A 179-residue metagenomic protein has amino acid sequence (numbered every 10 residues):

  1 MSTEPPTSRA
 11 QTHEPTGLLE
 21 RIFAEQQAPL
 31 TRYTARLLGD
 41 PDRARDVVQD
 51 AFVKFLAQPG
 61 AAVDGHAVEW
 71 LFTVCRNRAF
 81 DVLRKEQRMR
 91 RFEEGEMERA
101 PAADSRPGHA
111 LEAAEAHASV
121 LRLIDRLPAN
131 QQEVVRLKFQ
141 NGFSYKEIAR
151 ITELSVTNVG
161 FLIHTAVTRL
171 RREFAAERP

Functional and structural regions predicted by a protein language model:
P5, M89-H117: Internal acidic/polar
S8-R32, R36, D42-R45, L56 (+2 more regions): A short, charge-rich alpha-helical start-of-domain segment used by transcription regulators
Q11-H13, D50-A67, K85-Q87: Sigma70-family region 2
Q27, T31, F52, P128 (+2 more regions): C-terminal flanking helix
R32, D46-V53, G65-N77: Structural recognition of an alpha-helix C-terminal capping motif at a helix-to-coil junction
T73-E94, A110-A113, R171-F174: Arg/Lys-rich amphipathic alpha helix in sigma70-family domain 2
V134-K138: A short pre-motif secondary-structure segment
K146, T152-E177: DNA-recognition helix of helix-turn-helix
